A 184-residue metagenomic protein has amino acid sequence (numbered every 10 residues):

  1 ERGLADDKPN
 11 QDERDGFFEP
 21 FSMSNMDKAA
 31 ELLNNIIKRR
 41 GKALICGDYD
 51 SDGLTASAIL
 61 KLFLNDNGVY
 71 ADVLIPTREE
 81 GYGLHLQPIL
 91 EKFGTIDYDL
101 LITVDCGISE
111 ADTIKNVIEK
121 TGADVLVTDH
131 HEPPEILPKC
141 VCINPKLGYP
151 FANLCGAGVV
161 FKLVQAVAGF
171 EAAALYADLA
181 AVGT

Functional and structural regions predicted by a protein language model:
E1-T184: Replace "Mg2+/Mn2+-dependent" with "divalent metal-dependent
